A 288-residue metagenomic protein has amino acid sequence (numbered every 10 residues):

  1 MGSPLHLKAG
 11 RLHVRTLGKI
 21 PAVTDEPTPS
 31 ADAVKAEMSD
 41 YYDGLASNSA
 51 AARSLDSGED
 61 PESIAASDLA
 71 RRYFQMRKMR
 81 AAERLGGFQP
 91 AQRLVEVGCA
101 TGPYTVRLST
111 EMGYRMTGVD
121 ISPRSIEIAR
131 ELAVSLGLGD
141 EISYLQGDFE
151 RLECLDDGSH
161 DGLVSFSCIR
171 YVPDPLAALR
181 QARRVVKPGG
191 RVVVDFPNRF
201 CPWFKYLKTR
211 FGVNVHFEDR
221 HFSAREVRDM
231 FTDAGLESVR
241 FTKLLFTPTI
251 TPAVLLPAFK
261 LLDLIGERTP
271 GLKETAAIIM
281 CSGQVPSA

Functional and structural regions predicted by a protein language model:
V14, G18-F88: Conserved class I S-adenosyl-L-methionine
P103-R151: Class I SAM-dependent methyltransferase SAM/SAH-binding core
E150, C154-G162: A short acidic, Gly/Pro-enriched loop at the edge of an enzyme's catalytic core that lines a small-molecule cofactor
L176-P188: A short glycine-rich, Lys/Arg-flanked "PGG" loop and its adjoining helix->strand segment in the class I
G190-F196: Conserved beta-strand signature within the Rossmann-like core of class I S-adenosyl-L-methionine
V193, L207-R210, D229, V239-A288: A C-terminal cap/extension of S-adenosyl-L-methionine-dependent methyltransferases that defines the acceptor-substrate
N198-E218: Short, glycine-/aromatic-enriched active-site segment of Class I SAM-dependent methyltransferases
D219-A234: Short alpha-helix
